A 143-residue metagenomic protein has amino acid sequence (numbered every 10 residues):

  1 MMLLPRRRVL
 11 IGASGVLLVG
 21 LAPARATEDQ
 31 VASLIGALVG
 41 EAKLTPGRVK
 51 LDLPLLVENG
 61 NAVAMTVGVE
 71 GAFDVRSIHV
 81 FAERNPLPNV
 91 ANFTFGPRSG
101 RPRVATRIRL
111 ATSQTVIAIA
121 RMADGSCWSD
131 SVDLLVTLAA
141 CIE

Functional and structural regions predicted by a protein language model:
M1-L17: N-terminal secretory signal peptides and thylakoid transit peptides that target proteins across membranes
R25-E58, F93: Transition segment at domain starts
A64-E70: Short edge beta-strand/loop segments characteristic of extracellular beta-sandwich folds
P86-R109: An anionic, turn-rich surface loop/hairpin at beta-sheet edges that serves as a generic interaction/coordination patch
A111-T115: Extracellular Ig-like/FN3 beta-sandwich strand-entry sites
A123-S129: Short acidic/polar inter-strand loop motif in beta-rich domains
D133-T137: Short beta-strand edge segments in extracellular beta-sheet folds
